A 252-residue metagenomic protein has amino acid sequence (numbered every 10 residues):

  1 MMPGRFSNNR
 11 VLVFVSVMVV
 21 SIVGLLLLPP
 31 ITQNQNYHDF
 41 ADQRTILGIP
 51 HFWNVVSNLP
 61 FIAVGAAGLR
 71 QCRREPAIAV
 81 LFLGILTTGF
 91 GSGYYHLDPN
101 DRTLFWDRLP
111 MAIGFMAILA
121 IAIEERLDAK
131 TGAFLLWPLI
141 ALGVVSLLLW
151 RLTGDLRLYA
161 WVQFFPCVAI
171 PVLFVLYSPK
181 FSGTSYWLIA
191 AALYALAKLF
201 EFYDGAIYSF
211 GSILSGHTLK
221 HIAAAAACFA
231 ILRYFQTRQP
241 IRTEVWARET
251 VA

Functional and structural regions predicted by a protein language model:
P3-L136, G143-L148, L152, F181-A252: Early transmembrane hairpin module of multi-pass membrane proteins
L148-F181: Active-site rim beta-loop-alpha module in soluble metabolic enzymes
